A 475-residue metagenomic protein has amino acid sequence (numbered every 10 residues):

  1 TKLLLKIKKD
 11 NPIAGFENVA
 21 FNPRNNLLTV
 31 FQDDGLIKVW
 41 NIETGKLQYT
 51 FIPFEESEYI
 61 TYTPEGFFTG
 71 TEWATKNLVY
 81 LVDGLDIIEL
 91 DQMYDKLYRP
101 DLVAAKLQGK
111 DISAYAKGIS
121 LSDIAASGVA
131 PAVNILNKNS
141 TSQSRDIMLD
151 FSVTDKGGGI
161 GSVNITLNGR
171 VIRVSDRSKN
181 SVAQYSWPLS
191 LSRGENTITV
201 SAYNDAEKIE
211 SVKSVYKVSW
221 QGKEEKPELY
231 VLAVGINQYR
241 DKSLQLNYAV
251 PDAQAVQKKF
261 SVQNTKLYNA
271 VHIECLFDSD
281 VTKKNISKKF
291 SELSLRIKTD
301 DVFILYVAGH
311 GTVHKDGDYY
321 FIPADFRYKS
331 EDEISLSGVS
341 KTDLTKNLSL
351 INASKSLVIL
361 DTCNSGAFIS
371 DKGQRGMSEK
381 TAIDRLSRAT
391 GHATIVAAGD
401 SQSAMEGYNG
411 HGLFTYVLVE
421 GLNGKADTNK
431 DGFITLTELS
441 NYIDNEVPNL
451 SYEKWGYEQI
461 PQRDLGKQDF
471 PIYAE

Functional and structural regions predicted by a protein language model:
T1-F16, D34-L136: Eukaryotic protein-protein interaction scaffolds centered on beta-propeller repeats
R24-N26: Short coil/turn segments that connect the beta-strands within blades of beta-propeller domains
L78-E475: Cysteine endopeptidase catalytic domains of the caspase/legumain-like
